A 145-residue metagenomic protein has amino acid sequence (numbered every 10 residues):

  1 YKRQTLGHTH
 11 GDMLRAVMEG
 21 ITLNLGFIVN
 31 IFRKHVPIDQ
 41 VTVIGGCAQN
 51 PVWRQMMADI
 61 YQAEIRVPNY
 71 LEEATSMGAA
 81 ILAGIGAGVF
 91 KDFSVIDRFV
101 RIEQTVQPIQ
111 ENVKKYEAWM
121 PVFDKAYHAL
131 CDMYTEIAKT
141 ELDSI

Functional and structural regions predicted by a protein language model:
K2-I145: Glycine/Thr-rich phosphate-binding loops that ligate phosphate moieties of nucleotide and other phosphorylated ligands
